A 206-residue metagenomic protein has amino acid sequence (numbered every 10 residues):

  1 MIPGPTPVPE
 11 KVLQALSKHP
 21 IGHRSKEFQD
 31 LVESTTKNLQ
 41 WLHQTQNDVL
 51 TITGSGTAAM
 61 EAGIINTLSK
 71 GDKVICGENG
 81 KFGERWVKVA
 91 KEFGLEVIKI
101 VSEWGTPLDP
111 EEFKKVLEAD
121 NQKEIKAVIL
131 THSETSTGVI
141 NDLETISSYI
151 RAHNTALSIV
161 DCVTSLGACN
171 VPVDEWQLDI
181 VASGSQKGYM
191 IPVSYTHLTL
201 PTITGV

Functional and structural regions predicted by a protein language model:
M1-I2, L50-T53, C76, K99-I100 (+4 more regions): General beta-strand structural signal in soluble alpha/beta enzymes
M1-T53, T57: A glycine-/small-polar-enriched, mobile loop at the entrance of the PLP active site in fold-type I
L39, Q46-I75, N79, G83-V87: Conserved beta-loop-alpha segment that forms the PLP phosphate-binding cup at the N-terminus of a helix
R85-E96: Active-site-proximal loop->helix
L108-S165: Active-site phosphate-binding strand-loop segment of PLP-dependent enzymes
D174-Q186: Conserved active-site segment immediately N-terminal to the catalytic lysine that forms the internal aldimine
T196-T202: Conserved small/polar residues in nucleotide/adenosyl-binding loops
